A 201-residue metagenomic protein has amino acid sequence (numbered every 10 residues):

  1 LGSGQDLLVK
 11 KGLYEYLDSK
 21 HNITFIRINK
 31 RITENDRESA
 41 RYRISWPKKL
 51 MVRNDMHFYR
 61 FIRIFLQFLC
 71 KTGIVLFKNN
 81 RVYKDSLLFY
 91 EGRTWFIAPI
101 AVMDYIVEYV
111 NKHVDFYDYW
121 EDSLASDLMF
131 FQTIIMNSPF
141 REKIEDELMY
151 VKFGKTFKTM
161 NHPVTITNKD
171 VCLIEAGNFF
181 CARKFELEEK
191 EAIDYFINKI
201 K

Functional and structural regions predicted by a protein language model:
L1-K201: ER/Golgi luminal nucleotide-sugar-dependent glycosyltransferases, focusing on the catalytic module
